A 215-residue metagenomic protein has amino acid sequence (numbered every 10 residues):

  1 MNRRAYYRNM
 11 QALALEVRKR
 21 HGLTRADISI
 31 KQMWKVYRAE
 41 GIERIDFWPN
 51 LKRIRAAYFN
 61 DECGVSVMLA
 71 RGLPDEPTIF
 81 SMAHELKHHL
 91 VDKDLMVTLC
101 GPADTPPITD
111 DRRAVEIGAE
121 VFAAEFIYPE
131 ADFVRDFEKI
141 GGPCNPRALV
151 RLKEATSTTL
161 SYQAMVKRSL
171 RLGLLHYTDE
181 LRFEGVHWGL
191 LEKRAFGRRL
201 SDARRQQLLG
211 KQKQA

Functional and structural regions predicted by a protein language model:
M1-A215: Active-site hotspot residues in diverse enzymes, especially metal/ion-binding acidic/histidine motifs
